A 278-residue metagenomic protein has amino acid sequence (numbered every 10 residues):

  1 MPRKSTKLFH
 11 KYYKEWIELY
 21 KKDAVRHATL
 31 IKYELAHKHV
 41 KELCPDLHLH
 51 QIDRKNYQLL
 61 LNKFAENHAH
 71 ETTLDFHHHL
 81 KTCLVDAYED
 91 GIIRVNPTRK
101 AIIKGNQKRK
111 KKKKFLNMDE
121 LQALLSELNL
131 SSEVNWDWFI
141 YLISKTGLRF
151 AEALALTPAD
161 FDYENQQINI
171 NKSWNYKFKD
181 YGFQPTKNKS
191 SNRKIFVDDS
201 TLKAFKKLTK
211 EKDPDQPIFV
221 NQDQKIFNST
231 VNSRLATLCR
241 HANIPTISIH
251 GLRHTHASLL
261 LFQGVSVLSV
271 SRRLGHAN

Functional and structural regions predicted by a protein language model:
R3, K7, H50, I93-V95 (+4 more regions): DNA breakage-rejoining catalytic core of tyrosine-based enzymes
S5-F9, I17-I92, S131-S132, K225-S229 (+1 more regions): N-terminal core-binding DNA-recognition domain of tyrosine site-specific recombinases/integrases
L74, E89, I93-L154, E164 (+2 more regions): Basic, Lys/Arg- and aromatic-enriched nucleic-acid-binding interface segment
Y88-P97, Y163-K172, K207-D215: Proline-centered turn/helix-capping motifs that create local helix->coil transitions or kinks
E89, Y141, K145-E152, T230 (+2 more regions): C-terminal catalytic core of tyrosine-transesterase DNA break-rejoin enzymes
I103, A155-K207: Conserved tyrosine-mediated DNA breakage-rejoining catalytic core shared by Y-recombinases
D119, S173, D198-P245: Active-site/catalytic core of tyrosine-dependent DNA strand-transfer enzymes
N165-I170, I218, S248, L259 (+1 more regions): Short functional hotspots where side chains directly engage DNA or cofactors
